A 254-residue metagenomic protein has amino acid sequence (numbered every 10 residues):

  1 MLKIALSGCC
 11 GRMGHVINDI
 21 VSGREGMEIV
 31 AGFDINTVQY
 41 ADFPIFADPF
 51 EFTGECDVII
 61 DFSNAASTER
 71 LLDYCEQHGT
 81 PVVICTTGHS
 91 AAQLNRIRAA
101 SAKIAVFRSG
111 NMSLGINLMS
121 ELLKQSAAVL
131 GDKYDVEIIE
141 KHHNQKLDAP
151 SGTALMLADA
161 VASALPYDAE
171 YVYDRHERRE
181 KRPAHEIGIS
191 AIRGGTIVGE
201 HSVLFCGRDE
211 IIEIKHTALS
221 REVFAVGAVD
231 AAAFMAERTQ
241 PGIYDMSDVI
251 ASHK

Functional and structural regions predicted by a protein language model:
L2: Nucleotide donor/acceptor-binding cores
A5-S7, R12-F50, C56, D132-K254: C-terminal substrate-binding/catalytic lobe of Rossmann-fold NAD(P)-dependent oxidoreductases
I29, I45, V82-V83, V106-R108: Hydrophobic beta-strand scaffold residues
I59-I60: N-terminal Rossmann-like NAD(P) cofactor-binding module of classical short-chain dehydrogenase/reductase
S63-N64, T87, A191-R193: Short glycine-/small-residue-rich Rossmann-like dinucleotide-binding loops
D73, Q77, T86-V106, N117 (+1 more regions): Rossmann-fold NAD(P)-binding glycine/threonine-rich loop
P81, R96-S113, G131-V136: Rossmann-fold dehydrogenase core element
L118-K133, A149: Rossmann-like NAD(P)H-binding beta-loop-alpha module
